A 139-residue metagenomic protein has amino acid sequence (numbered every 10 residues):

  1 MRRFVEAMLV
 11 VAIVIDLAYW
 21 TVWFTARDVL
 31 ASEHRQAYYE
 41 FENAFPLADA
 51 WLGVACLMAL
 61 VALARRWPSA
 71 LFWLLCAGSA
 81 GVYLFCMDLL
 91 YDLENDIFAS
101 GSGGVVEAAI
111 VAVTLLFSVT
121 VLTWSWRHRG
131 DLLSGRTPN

Functional and structural regions predicted by a protein language model:
M1-N139: Topology signature of small-to-medium multi-pass alpha-helical membrane proteins
